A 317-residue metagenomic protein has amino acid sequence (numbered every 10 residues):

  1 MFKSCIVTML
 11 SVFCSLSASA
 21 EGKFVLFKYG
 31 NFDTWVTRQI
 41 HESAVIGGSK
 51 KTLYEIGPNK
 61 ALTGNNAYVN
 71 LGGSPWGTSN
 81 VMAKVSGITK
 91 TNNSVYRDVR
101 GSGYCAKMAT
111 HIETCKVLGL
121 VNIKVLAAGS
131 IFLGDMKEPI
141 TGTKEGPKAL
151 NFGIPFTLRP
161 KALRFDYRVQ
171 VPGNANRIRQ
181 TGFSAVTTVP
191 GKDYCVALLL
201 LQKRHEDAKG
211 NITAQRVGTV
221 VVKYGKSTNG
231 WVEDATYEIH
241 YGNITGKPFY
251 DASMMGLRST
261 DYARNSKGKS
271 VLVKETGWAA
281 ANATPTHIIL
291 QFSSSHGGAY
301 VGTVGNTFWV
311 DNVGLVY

Functional and structural regions predicted by a protein language model:
M1-L26: Bacterial Sec-dependent N-terminal signal peptides
V7, T37, R168-Q170: Residue-level marker of positions within ordered structural domains that often coincide with functionally constrained
E21-R159, R179, P190-G242, M254-V316: Aromatic (Trp/Tyr/Phe) and Gly/Pro-enriched flexible surface segments
R159-V169: A short beta-strand element within beta-rich, extracytoplasmic domains of secreted/secretory-pathway proteins
Y167-T187, H296-A299: Short amphipathic, basic-aromatic surface patches that mediate peripheral association with negatively charged
A175, T245-A252: Substrate-binding/catalytic groove segments of enzymes that remodel or degrade extracellular structural polymers
